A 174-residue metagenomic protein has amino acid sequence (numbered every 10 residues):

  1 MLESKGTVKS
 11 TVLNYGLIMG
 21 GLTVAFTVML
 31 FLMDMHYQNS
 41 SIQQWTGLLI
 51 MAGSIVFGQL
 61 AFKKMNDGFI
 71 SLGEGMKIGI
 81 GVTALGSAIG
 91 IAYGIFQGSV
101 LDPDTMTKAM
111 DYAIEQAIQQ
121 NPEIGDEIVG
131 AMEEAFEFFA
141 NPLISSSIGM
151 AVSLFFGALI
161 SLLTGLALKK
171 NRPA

Functional and structural regions predicted by a protein language model:
M1, L163-A174: Hydrophobic alpha-helical transmembrane segments of integral membrane proteins
M1-A61: Transmembrane alpha-helical insertion/packing segments
S10, N14-I18, K77-G86: Alpha-helical transmembrane segments of multi-pass membrane proteins
L22-F26, L30, I50-I55, G86-G90 (+4 more regions): Alpha-helical transmembrane segments of multipass membrane proteins
Q59-G75: Membrane-helix interface/capping segments
G81-D104: C-terminal halves and exits of single transmembrane alpha-helices
L101-F139: Membrane-interface interhelical loops and short interface/amphipathic helices in multi-pass inner-membrane
E133-S153: Individual transmembrane alpha-helix segments
